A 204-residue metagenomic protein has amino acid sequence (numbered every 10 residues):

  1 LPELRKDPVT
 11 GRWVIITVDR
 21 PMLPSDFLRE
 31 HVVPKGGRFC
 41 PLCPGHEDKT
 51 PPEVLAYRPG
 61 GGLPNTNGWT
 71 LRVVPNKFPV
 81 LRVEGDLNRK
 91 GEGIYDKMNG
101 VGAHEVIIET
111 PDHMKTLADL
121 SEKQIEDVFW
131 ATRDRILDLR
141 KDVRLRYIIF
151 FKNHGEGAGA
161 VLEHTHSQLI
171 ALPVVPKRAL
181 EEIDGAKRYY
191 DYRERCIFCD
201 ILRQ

Functional and structural regions predicted by a protein language model:
L1-Q204: HIT superfamily nucleotide-processing domains
